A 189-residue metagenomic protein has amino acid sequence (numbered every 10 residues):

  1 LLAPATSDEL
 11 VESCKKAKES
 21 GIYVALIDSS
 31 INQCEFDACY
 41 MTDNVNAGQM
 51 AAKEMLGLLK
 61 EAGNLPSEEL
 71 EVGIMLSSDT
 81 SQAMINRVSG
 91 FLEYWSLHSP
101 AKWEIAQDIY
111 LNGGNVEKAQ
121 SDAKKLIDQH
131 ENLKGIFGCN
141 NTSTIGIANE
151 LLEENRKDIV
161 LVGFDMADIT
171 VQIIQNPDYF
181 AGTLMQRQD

Functional and structural regions predicted by a protein language model:
L1-D189: A residue-level marker of the well-folded mature domains of exported/periplasmic proteins
